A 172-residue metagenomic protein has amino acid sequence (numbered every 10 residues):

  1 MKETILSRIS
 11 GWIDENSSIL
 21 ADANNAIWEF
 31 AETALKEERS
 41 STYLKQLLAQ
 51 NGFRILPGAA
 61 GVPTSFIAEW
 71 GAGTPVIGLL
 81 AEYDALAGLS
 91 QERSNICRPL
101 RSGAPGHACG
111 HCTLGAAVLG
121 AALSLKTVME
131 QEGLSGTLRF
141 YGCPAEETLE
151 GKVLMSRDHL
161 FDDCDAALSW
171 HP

Functional and structural regions predicted by a protein language model:
M1, N16, W70-A72, F161-P172: Short charge-dense sequence patches
K2-H107, C112, A116-G136: Acidic/His- and Gly-rich active-site-bordering loop/insert found across diverse amide/peptide-bond hydrolases
T113-P172: Acidic/histidine-rich catalytic neighborhood of metal-dependent amide-processing enzymes
